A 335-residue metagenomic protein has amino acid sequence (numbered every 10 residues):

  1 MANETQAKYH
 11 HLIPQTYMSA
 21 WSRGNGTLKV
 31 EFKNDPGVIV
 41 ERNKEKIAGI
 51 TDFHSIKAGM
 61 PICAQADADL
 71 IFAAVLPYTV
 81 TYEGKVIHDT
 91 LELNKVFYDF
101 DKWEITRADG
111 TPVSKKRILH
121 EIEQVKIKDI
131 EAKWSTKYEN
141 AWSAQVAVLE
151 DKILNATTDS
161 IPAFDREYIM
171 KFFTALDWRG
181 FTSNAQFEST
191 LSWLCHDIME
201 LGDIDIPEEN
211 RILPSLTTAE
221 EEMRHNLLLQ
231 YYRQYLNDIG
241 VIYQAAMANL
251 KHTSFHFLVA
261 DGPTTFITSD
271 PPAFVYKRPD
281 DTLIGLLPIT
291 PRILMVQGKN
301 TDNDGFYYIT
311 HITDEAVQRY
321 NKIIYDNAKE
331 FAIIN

Functional and structural regions predicted by a protein language model:
A2-N335: Alpha-helical structural context detector biased toward long hydrophobic helices
